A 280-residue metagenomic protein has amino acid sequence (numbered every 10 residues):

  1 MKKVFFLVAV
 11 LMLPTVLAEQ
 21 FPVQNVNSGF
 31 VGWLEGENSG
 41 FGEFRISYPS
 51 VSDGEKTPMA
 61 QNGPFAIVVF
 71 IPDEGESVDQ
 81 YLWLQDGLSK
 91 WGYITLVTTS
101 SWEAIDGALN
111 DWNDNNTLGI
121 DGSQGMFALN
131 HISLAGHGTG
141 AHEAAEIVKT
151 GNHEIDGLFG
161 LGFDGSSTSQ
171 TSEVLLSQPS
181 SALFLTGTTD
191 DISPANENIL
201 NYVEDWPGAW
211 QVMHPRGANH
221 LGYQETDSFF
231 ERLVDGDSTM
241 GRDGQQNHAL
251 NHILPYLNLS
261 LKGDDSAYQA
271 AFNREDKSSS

Functional and structural regions predicted by a protein language model:
V4-L13: Sec-dependent N-terminal signal peptides
P14-A18: Sec/Tat signal peptide C-region and signal peptidase I cleavage site
E19-V69, I94: Short conserved active-site loop signatures built around small residues
E55-G63, A104-H142, K149-T150: Gly/Ser-rich "nucleophile elbow"/oxyanion-hole loop immediately N-terminal to the catalytic nucleophile in hydrolases
E55-K56, Q61-F65, F70-S101, D191-P194: Short substrate-entry loop that stabilizes the transition state in hydrolases
H153-S166: A conserved short beta-strand
S177-N247: Active-site-adjacent alpha-helix of alpha/beta-hydrolase-fold enzymes
L233-Q269, E275-S280: Catalytic active-site module of serine/aspartate enzymes centered on a nucleophile-bearing elbow/loop
